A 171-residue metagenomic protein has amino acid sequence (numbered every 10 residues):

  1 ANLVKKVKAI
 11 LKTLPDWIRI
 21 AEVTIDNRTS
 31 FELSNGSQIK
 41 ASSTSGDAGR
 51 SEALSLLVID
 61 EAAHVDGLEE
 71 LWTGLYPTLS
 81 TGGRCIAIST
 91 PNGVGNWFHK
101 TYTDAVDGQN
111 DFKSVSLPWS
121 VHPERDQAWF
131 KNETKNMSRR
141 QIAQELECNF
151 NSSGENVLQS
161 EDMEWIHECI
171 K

Functional and structural regions predicted by a protein language model:
A1-K171: Short, flexible loop motifs at catalytic/binding sites
